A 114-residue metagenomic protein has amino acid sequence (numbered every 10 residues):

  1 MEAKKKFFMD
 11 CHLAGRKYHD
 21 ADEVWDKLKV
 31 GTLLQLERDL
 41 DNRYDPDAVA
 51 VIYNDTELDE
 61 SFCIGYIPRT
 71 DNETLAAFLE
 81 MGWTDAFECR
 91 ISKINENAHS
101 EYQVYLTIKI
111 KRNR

Functional and structural regions predicted by a protein language model:
M1-R114: Conserved active-site motif detector
